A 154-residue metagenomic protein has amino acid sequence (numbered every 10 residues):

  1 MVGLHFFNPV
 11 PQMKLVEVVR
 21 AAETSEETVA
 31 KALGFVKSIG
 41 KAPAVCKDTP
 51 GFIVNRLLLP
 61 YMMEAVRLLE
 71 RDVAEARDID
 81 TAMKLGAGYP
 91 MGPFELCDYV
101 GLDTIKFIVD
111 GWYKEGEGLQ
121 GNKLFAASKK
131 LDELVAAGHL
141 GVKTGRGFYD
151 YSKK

Functional and structural regions predicted by a protein language model:
M1-D48, N55-R56: Rossmann-fold dinucleotide-binding core
E26-A30, K37-D48, F52, V66 (+2 more regions): NAD(P)-dependent Rossmann-like dehydrogenase/reductase catalytic/cofactor-binding core
R56-Y61, L85-A87: Short acidic alpha-helix initiation/capping motifs at coil-to-helix transition points, especially at protein N-termini
